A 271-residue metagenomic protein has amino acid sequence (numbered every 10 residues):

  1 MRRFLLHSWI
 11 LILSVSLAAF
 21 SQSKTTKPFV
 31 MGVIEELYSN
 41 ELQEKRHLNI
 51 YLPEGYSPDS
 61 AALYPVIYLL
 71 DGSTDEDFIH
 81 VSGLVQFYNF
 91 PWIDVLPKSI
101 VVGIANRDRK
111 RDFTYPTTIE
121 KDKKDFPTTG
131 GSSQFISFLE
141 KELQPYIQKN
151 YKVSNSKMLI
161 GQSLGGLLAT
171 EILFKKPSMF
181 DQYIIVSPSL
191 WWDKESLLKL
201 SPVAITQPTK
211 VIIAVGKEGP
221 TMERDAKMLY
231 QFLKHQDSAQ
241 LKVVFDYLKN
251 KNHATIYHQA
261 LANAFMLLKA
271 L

Functional and structural regions predicted by a protein language model:
M1-T26: Bacterial Sec-dependent N-terminal signal peptides
F20-P65: A domain-start/cap signature at the N-terminus of enzymes
S73-I136: Active-site machinery of serine-nucleophile hydrolases
N106, I184-W192, K217-E218: Active-site nucleophile loop of the alpha/beta-hydrolase fold
F138-N155: Conserved acidic catalytic loop of the alpha/beta-hydrolase fold
Y151-Q162, Y183: Alpha/beta-hydrolase fold nucleophile elbow
G161-G165, A169: Gly/Ala-rich beta-loop-alpha elbow adjacent to hydrolase catalytic centers
A214, G219-L271: C-terminal catalytic histidine-bearing segment of alpha/beta-hydrolase fold enzymes
